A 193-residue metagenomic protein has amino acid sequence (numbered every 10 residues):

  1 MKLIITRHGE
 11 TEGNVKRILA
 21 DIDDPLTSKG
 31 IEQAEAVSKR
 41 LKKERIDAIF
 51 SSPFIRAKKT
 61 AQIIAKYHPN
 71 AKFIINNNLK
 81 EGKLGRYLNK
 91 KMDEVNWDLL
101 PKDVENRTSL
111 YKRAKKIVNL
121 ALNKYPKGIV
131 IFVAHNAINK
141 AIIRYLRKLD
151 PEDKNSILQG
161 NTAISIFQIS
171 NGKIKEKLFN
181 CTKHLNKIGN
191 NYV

Functional and structural regions predicted by a protein language model:
L3, P126-N136: Generic beta-sheet signal
L3-K59, D103-K115: Loop-to-helix element that buttresses phosphate recognition and phosphoryl-transfer chemistry
I4, I74-N76, K177: General small-molecule cofactor/ligand-binding pocket signal
T11, I138-N139: Short active-site segment of divalent metal-dependent hydrolases/proteases that encodes the spacing between
E35-P101: Phosphate-coordination/substrate-recognition cap region in phosphate-metabolizing enzymes
K43-R45, A121-I129: Glycine-rich phosphate-binding loop signature in dinucleotide/nucleotide-binding domains
D150-K175: Domain-level recognition of soluble alpha/beta enzyme cores, biased toward histidine phosphatases/phosphomutases
K177-V193: Acidic, His/Gly-rich catalytic cores of divalent-metal-dependent hydrolytic chemistry
